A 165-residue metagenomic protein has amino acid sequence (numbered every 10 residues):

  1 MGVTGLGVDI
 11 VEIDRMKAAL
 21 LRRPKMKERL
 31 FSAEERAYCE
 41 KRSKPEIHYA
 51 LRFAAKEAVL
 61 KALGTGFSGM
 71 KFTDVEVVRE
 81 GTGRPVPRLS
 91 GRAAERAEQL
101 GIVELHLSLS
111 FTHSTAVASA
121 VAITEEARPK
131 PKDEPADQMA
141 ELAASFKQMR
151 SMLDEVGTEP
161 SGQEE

Functional and structural regions predicted by a protein language model:
M1-L6, I10-E165: Core catalytic alpha/beta fold that binds nucleotide/phospho-ligands
